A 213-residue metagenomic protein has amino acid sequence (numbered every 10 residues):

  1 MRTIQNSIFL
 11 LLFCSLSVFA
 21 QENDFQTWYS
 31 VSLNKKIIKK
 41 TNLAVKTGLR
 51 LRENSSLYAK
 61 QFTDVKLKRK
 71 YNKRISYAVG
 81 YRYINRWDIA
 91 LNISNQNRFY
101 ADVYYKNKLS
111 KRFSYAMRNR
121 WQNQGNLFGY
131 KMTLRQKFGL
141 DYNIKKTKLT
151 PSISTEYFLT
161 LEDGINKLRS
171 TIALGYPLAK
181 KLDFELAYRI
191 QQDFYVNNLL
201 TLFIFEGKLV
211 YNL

Functional and structural regions predicted by a protein language model:
M1-T27, L213: Bacterial Sec-dependent N-terminal signal peptides
Q21-A78, W87: Start-of-domain marker
F25-T27, A59-Q61, N95-F99, Y130-L134 (+2 more regions): Residues that define the transmembrane beta-barrel architecture of outer-membrane proteins
V31-K35, V65-R69, A101-Y105, Q136-Y142 (+2 more regions): Residues on the lipid-exposed face of transmembrane beta-strands in outer-membrane beta-barrel proteins
K40-V45, K73-V79, S110-Y115, K146-T150 (+1 more regions): Repeated loop/turn-to-beta-strand initiation elements of outer-membrane beta-barrel proteins
T47-E53, Y81-W87, N107, W121-G125 (+3 more regions): Transmembrane beta-strands of outer-membrane beta-barrel pores
Y105, S114-E156: Detector for outer-membrane/organellar transmembrane beta-barrel domains, recognizing the amphipathic beta-strand
I153, I165-L213: Predominantly the C-terminal beta-signal and adjacent terminal strand-loop region of outer-membrane beta-barrel
